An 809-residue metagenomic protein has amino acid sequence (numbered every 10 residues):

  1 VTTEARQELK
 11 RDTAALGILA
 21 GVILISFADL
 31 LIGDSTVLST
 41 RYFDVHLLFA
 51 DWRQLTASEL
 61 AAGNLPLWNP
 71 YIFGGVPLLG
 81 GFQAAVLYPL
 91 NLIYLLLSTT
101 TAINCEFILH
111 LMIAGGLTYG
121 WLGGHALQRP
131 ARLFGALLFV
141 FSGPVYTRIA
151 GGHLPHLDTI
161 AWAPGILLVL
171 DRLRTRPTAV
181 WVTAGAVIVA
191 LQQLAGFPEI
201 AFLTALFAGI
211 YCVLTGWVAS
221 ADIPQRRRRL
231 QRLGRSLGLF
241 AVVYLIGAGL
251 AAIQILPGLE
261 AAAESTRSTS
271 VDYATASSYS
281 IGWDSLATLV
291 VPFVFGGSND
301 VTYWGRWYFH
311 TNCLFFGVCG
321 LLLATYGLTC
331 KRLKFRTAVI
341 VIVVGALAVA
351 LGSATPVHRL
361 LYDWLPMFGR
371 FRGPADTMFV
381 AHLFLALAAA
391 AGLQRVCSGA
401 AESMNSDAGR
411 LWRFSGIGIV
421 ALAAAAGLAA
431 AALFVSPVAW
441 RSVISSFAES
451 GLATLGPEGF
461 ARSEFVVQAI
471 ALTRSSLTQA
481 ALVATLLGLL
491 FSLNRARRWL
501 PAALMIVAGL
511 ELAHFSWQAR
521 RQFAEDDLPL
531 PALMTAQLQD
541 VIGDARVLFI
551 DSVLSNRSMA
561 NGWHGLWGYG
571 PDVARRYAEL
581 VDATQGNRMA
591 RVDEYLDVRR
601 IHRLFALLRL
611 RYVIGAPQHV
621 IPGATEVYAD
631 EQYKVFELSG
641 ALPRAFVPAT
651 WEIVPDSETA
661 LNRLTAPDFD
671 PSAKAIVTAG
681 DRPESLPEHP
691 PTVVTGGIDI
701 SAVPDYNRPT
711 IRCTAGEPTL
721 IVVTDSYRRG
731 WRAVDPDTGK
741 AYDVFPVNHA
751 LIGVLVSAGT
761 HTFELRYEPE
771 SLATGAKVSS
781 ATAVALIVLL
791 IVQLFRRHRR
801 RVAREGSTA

Functional and structural regions predicted by a protein language model:
V1, G151-A161, V169, L173-A186 (+8 more regions): Contiguous transmembrane helix-bundle modules in multi-pass membrane proteins
T3-E8, W52, N556, W567 (+3 more regions): Active-site-proximal, structured, solvent-exposed surfaces of multi-pass membrane proteins that position macromolecular
E4-P77, L259-S265, L322, W517 (+3 more regions): Hydrophobic alpha-helical membrane-insertion signals
V22-G116, L137-I160, P164, A274-V318 (+3 more regions): Membrane-interface coil-to-helix junctions
S26-D29, V294-G352, F384, A400 (+5 more regions): Segments forming glycine/polar-rich beta-alpha architectures that bind adenosine-containing cofactors
F43, L47-L65, V243-G327, R370 (+2 more regions): Periplasmic/ER-lumenal interhelical loops and adjacent helix-loop junctions in multi-pass membrane proteins
Y119-F141, R176-V182: Transmembrane-helix signature of polytopic, membrane-embedded enzymes that assemble or transfer cell-envelope glycans
A453, P501-A508, L512-V694, R712 (+3 more regions): Extracytoplasmic
